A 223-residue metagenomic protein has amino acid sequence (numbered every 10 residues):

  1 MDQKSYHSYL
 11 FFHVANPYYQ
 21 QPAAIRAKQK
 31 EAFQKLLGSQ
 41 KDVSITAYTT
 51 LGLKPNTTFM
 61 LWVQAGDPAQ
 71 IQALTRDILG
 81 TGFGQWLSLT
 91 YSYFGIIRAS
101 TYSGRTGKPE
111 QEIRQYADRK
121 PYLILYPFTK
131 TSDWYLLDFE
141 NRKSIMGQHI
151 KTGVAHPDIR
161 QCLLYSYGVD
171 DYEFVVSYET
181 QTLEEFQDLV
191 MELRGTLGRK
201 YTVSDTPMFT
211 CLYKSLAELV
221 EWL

Functional and structural regions predicted by a protein language model:
M1-G38, G66-I71, T90-A155, Y167 (+2 more regions): Short S/T/G/P-rich N-terminal loop/turn motif that feeds into the first structured element of a domain
M1-Q3, D42-T58, L79-R119, I159-Y172 (+1 more regions): Glycine-rich beta-strand-turn "strand-cap" elements at beta-sheet edges
G38, R76-F83, K151-V154, M191-G198: Short, intrinsically disordered, mixed-charge
L51, Q64-A65: Short gly/ser-rich anion-binding loops that grip negatively charged ligand groups
